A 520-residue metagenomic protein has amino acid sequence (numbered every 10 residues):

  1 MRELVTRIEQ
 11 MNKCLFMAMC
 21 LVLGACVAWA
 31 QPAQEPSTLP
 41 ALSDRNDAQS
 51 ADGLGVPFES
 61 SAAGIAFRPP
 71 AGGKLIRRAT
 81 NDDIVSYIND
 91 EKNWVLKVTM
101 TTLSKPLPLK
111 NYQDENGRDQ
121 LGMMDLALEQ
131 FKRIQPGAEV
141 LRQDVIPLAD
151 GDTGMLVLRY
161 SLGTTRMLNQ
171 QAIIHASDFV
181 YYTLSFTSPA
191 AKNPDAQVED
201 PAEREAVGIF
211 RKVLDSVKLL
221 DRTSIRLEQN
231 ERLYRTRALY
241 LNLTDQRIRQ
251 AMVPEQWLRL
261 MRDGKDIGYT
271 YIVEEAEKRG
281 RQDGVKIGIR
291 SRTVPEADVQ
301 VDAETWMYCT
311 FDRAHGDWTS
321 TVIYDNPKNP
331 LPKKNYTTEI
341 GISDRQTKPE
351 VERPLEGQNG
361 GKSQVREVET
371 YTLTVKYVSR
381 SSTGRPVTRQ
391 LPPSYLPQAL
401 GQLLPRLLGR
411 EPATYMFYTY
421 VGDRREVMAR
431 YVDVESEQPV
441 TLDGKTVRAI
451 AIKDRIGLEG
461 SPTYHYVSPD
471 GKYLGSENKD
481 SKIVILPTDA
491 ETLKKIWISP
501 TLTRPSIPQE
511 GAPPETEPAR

Functional and structural regions predicted by a protein language model:
E3-M17: Bacterial N-terminal signal peptides that target proteins for export
M17-C26: Bacterial N-terminal signal peptides
A28-P32: Boundary at the C-terminal end of the N-terminal hydrophobic targeting segment
P36-I84: N-terminal "mature-domain start" segment
P36-Q49, I88-P106, N111, D144-S224: Short, well-structured beta-strand
P57, R68-A71, D82, R118-S177 (+1 more regions): Signature of long, low-cysteine stretches enriched in small and polar/charged residues
A63-G64, G117-D125, D200-R211: Soluble non-cytosolic domains of exported or imported proteins
T164-R166, K192-P201, E205-K212, S216-R366 (+1 more regions): Acidic, serine/threonine-rich low-complexity disordered tracts
